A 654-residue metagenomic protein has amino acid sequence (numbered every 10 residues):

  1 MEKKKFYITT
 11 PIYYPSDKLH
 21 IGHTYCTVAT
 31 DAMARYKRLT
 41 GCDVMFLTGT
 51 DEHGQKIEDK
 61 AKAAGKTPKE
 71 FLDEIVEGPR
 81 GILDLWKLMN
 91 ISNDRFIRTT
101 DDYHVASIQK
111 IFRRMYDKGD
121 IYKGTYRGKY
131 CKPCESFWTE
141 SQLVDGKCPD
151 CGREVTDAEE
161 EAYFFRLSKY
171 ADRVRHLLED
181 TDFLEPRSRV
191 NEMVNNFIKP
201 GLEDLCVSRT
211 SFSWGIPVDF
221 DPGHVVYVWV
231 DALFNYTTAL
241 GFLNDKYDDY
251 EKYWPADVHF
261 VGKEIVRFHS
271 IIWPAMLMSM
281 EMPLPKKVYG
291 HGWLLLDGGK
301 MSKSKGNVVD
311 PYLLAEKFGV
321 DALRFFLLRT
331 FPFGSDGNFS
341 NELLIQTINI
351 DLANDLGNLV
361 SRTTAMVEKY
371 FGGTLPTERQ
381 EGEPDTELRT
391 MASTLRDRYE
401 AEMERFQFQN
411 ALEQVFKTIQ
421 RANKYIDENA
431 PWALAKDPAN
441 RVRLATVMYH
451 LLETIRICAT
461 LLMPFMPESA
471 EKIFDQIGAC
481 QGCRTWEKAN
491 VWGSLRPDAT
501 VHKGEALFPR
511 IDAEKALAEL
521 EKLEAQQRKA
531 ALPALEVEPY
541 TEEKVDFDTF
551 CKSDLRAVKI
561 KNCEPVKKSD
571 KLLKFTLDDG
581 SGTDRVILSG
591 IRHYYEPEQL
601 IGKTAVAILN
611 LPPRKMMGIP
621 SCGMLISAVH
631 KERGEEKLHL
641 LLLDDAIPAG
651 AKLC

Functional and structural regions predicted by a protein language model:
M1-T48, Y103-S107, C151, D157-K369 (+1 more regions): Structured secondary-structure scaffolds
E2-L72, I97-F112, D117, C134 (+5 more regions): N-terminal catalytic cores of NTP/NDP-binding nucleotidyl/phosphoryl-transfer enzymes
G41, A531-C654: Phosphate-backbone binding interfaces of nucleic-acid-interacting proteins
E77-S92: A glycine-rich helix N-cap at a beta->alpha junction
K118-A171, R175: Cys/His-rich short segments
K123, K129, T330, S335 (+4 more regions): Helix-rich, typically C-terminal accessory recognition domains appended to large enzymatic cores
H269, G298, V415, L451 (+5 more regions): Hydrophobic, well-ordered secondary-structure elements that form the walls of internal hydrophobic environments
I473-C551: Intrinsic disorder at enzyme termini
